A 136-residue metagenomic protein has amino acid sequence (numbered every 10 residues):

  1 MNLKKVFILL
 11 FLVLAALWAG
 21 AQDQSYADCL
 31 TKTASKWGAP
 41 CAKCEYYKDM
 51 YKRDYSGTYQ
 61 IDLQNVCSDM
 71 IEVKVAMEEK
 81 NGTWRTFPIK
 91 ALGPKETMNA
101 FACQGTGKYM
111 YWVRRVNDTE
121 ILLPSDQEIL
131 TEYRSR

Functional and structural regions predicted by a protein language model:
M1-F7: Bacterial N-terminal signal peptides that target proteins for export
F11-G20: Hydrophobic h-region of N-terminal signal peptides that target proteins for export in Gram-negative bacteria
D23-D54: Low-complexity, acidic Ser/Thr/Pro/Gly-rich terminal tails and inter-domain linkers that flank the onset of structured
L30, F101-R136: Terminal connector regions
D54-Q60: Short, solvent-exposed loop/turn segments enriched in Ser/Thr/Gly
L63-D69: Asparagine-centered strand-capping/turn motif at beta-strand->loop junctions
M70-A76: Short, hydrophobic/aromatic beta-strand segments
N81-M110, V116: Intrinsically disordered, low-complexity Pro/Gly/Ser/Thr-rich segments with frequent PxxP/GP/PP motifs and embedded
